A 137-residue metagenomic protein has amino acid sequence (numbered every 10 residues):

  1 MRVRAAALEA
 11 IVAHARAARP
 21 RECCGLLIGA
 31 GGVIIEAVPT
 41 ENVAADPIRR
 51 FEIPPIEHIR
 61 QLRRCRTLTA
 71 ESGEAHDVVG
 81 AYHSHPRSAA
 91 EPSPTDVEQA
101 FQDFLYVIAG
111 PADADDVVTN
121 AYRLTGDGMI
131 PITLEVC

Functional and structural regions predicted by a protein language model:
M1-V78, P86-C137: Conserved beta-strand-loop surface patch within small alpha/beta domains used for substrate/adaptor or ligand engagement
